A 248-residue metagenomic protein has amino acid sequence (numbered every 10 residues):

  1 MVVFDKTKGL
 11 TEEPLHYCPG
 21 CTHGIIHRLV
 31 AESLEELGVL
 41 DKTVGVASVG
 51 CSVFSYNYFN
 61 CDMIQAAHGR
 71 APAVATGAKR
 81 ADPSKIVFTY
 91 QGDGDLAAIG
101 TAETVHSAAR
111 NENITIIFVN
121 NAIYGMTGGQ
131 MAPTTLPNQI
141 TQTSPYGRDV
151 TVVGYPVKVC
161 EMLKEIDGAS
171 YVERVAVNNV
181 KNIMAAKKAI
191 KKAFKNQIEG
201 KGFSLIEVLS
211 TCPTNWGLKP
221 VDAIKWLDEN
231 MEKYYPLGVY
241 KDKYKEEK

Functional and structural regions predicted by a protein language model:
M1-F88, E199: Thiamine diphosphate
M1-V3, T7, E12-E13, I198-K248: Flexible, low-complexity linker and terminal segments
T43-G45, K85-F88, N113-I117, E161 (+2 more regions): Structural motif
V49-C51, N121-I123, N179, V208-N215: Glycine-rich beta-alpha junction loops
V49-G125, K188, K192: Thiamine diphosphate
C61-I64, S107, A132-L136, D222-K225: Short, hinge-like loop/turn segments at secondary-structure boundaries
T101-H106, M126-I140: Active-site-proximal loop->helix
A132-E199: Conserved thiamine diphosphate
